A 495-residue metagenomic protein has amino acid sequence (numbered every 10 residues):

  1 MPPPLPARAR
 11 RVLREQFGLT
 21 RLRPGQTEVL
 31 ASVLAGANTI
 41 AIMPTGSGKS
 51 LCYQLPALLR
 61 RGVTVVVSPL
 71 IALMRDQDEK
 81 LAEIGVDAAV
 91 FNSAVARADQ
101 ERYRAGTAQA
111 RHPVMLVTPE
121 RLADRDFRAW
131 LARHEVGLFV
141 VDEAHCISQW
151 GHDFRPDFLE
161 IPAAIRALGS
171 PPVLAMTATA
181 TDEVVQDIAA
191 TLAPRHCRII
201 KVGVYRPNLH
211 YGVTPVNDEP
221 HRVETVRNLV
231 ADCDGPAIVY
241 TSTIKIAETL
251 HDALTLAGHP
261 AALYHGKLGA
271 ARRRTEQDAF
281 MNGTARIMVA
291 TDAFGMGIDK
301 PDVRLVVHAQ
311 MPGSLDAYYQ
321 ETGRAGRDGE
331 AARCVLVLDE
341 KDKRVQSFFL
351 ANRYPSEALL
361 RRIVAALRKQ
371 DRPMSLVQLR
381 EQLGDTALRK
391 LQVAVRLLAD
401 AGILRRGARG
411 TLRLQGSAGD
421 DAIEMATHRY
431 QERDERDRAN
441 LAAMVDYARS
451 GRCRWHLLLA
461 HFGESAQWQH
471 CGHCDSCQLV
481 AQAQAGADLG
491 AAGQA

Functional and structural regions predicted by a protein language model:
P3, A7-Q16, T20-S50, L58-R60 (+5 more regions): Helicase motor core with emphasis on the C-terminal RecA-like subdomain
A285-I287, D328-A331, L338-A495: Non-catalytic terminal extensions of ATP-dependent helicases
